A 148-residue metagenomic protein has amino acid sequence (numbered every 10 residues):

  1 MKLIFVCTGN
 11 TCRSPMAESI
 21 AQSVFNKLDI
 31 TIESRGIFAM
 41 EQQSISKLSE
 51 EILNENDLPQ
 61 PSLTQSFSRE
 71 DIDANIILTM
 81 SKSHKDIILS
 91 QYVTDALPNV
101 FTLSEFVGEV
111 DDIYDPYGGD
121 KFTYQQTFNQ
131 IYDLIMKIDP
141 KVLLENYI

Functional and structural regions predicted by a protein language model:
M1-D73, P140-I148: Conserved active-site segments centered on acidic
T79-M80: Short beta-strand scaffold positions
S83-I148: Phosphate-binding/catalytic loops
